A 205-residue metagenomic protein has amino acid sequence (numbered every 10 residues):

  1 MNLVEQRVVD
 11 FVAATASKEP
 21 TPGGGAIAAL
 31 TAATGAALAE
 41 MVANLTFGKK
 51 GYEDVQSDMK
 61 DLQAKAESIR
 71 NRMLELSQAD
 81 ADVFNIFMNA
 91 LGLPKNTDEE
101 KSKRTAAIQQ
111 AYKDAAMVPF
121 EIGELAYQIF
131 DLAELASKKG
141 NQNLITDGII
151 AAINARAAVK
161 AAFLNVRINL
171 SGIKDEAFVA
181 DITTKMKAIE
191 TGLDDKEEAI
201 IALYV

Functional and structural regions predicted by a protein language model:
L3-P22: Short, hydrophobic/aliphatic alpha-helical segments
R7, F11, T34-M41, V83 (+5 more regions): Amphipathic, well-ordered alpha-helical segments in soluble domains
S17-L38, L144-A162: Conserved phosphate/anionic-ligand binding catalytic regions in large, soluble enzymes, centered on
L30-T34, L62, I69-L76, A115-L125 (+3 more regions): Amphipathic alpha-helix face/heptad-repeat signature
L38-D58: Phosphate-handling active-site elements
G51-N89, I189: A structural-propensity feature for long, helix-poor, extended segments
D80, F84-I153, A157: Amphipathic alpha-helical interface segments
I129, A136, L144-L203: Preference for long, well-ordered alpha-helical segments
